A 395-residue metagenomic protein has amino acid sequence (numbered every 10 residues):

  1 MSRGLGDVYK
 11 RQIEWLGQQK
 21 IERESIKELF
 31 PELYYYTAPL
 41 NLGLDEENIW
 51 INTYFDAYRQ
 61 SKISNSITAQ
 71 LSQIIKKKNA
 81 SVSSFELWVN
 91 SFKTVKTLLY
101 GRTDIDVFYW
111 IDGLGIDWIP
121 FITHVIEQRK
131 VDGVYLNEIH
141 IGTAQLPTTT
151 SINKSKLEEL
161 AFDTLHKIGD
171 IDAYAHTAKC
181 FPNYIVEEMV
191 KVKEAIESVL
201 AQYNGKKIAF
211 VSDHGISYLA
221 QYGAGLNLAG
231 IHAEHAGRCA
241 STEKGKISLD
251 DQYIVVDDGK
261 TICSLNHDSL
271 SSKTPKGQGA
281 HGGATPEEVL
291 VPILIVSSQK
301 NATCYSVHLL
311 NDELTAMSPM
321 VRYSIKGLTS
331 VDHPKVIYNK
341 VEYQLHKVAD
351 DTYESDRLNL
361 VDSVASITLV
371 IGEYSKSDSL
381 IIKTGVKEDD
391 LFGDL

Functional and structural regions predicted by a protein language model:
M1-Y9: Single conserved hydrophobic/aromatic residue that forms the stacking wall/gate of nucleotide- or nucleobase-binding
K10-I75: Low-complexity, highly charged intrinsically disordered N-terminal segments that act as targeting/localization
S72, K76-R102, G115-C180, I247-I262 (+2 more regions): Active-site nucleophile/metal-coordination loop of metallo-enzymes that catalyze phosphate/sulfate and related
T103-I119, D163-G169, K206-Y218, I293: Beta-strand elements within well-structured catalytic alpha/beta cores of enzymes that handle phosphate/sulfate esters
A178-I208: A long, amphipathic alpha-helix that forms part of the scaffold/cap immediately adjacent to metal-dependent active
L219-V336: Active-site neighborhoods of enzymes that stabilize oxyanions during catalysis
D356-V364: Surface-exposed, short loops/turns at beta-strand junctions within beta-sandwich domains
Y374-G393: Edge beta-strands of extracellular beta-sandwich domains
